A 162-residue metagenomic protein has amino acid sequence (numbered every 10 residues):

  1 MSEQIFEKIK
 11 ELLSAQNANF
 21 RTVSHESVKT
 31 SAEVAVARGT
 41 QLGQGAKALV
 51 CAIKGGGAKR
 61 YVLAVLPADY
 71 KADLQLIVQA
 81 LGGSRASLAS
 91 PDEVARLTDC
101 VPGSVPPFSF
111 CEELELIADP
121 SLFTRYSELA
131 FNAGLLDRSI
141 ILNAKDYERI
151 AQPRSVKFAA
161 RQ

Functional and structural regions predicted by a protein language model:
M1-Q162: Extended, low-hydrophobicity, polar/charged segments
